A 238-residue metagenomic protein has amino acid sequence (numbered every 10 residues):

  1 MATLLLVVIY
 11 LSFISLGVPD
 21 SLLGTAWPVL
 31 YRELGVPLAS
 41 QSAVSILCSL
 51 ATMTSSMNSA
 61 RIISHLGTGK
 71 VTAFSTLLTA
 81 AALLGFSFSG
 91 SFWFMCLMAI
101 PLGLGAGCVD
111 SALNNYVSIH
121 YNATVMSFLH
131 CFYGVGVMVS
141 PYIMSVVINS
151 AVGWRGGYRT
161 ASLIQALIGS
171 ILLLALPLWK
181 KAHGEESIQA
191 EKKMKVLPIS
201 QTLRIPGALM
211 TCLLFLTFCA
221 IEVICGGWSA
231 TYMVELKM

Functional and structural regions predicted by a protein language model:
L4-L30, L34-V36, S56, C225-A230: Extracytoplasmic
V8-I9, S91-A99, M210-T211: Short hydrophobic/alpha-helical segments at membrane-entry points of transmembrane helices in Major Facilitator
S21, C48-M57, M138: Residue-level signature of mid-helix packing/kink "hotspots" within the transmembrane helices of 12-pass Major
L23-G24, I205-M238: Extracytoplasmic gate region of multi-pass secondary transporters
T54-W93: Conserved MFS/SLC helix-loop-helix module at the cytosolic interface between two early adjacent transmembrane helices
F94, F128-H183: Helix-loop-helix hairpin linking two adjacent transmembrane segments in secondary transporters
M98-Y133: Cytoplasmic helix-loop-helix junction between adjacent transmembrane helices in 12-TM secondary transporters
H183-T211: Juxtamembrane intracellular "pre-TM" segments in multi-pass secondary transporters
